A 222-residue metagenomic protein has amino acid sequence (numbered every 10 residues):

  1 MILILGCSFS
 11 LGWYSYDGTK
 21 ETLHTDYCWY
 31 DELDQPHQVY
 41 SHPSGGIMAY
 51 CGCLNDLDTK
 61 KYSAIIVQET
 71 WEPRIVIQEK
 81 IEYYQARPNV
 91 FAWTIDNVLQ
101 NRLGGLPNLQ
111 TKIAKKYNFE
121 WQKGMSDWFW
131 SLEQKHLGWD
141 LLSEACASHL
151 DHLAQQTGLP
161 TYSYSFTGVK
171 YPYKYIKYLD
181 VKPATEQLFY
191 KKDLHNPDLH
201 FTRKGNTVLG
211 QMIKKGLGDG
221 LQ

Functional and structural regions predicted by a protein language model:
M1-A49, N55-T59, V208: Serine-esterase "nucleophile elbow" of acetyl-processing enzymes
A49-Y50, Y173: Short Asp/Glu-rich motifs
N55-T207, Q211-Q222: Alpha-helical cap/lid subdomain in secreted, periplasmic, or secretory-pathway luminal O-acyl-processing enzymes
